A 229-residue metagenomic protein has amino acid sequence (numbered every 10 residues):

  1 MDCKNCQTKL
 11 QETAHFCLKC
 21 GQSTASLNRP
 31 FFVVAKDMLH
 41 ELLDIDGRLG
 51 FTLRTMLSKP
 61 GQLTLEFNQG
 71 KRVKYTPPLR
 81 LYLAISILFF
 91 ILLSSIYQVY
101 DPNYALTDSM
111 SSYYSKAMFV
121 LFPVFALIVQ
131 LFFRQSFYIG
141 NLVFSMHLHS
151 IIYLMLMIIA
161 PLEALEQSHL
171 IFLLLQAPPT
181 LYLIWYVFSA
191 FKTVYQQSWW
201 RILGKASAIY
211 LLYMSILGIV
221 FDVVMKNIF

Functional and structural regions predicted by a protein language model:
M1-F229: Membrane-proximal intrinsically disordered regions of secretory-pathway and membrane-system proteins
